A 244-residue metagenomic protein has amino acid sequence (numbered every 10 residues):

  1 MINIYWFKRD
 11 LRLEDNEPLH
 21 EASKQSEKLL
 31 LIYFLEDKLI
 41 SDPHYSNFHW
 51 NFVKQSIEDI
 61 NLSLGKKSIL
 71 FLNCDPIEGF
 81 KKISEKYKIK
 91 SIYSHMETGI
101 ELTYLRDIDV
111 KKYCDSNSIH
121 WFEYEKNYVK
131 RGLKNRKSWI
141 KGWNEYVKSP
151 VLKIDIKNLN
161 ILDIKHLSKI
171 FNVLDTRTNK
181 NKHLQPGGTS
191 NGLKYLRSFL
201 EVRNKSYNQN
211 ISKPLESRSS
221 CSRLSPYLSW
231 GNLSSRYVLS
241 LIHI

Functional and structural regions predicted by a protein language model:
M1-K153: Trp/Phe/Arg-rich N-terminal binding region typifying the photolyase-homology
N117-I119, S138-L241: Glycine/tryptophan-enriched, flexible segments
